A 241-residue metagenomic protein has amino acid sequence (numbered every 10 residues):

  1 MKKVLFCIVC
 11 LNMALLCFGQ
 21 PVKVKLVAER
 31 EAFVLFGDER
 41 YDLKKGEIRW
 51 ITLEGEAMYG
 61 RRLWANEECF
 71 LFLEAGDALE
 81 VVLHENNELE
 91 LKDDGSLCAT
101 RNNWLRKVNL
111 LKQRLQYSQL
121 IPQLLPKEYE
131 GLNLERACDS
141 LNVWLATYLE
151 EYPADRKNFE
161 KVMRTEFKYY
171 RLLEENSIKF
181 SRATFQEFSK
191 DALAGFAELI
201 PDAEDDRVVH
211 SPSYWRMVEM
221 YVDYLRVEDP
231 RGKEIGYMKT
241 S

Functional and structural regions predicted by a protein language model:
M1-K23: Bacterial Sec-dependent N-terminal signal peptides
N12-L16, F33-G37, W64, I178-F185: Generic local-structure boundary detector
M13, E80, H210-S211: A diffuse structural propensity rather than consistent per-protein peaks
Q20-N158: A non-transmembrane, solvent-exposed segment enriched in polar/low-complexity residues
D93-S241: Oxidative protein folding and maturation machinery
